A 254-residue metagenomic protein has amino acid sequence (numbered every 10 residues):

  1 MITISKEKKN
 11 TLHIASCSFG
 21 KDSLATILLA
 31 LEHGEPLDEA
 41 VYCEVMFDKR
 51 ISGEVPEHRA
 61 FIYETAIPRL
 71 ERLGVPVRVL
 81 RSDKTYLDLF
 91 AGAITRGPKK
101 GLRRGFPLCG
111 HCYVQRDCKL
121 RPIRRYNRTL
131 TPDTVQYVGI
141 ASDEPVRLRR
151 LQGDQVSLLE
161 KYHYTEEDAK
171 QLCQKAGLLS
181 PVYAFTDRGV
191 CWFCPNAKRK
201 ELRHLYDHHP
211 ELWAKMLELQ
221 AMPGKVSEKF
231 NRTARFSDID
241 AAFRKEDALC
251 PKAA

Functional and structural regions predicted by a protein language model:
M1-A254: Nucleotide-activated chemistry modules centered on ATP-dependent adenylation/adenylyltransferase
